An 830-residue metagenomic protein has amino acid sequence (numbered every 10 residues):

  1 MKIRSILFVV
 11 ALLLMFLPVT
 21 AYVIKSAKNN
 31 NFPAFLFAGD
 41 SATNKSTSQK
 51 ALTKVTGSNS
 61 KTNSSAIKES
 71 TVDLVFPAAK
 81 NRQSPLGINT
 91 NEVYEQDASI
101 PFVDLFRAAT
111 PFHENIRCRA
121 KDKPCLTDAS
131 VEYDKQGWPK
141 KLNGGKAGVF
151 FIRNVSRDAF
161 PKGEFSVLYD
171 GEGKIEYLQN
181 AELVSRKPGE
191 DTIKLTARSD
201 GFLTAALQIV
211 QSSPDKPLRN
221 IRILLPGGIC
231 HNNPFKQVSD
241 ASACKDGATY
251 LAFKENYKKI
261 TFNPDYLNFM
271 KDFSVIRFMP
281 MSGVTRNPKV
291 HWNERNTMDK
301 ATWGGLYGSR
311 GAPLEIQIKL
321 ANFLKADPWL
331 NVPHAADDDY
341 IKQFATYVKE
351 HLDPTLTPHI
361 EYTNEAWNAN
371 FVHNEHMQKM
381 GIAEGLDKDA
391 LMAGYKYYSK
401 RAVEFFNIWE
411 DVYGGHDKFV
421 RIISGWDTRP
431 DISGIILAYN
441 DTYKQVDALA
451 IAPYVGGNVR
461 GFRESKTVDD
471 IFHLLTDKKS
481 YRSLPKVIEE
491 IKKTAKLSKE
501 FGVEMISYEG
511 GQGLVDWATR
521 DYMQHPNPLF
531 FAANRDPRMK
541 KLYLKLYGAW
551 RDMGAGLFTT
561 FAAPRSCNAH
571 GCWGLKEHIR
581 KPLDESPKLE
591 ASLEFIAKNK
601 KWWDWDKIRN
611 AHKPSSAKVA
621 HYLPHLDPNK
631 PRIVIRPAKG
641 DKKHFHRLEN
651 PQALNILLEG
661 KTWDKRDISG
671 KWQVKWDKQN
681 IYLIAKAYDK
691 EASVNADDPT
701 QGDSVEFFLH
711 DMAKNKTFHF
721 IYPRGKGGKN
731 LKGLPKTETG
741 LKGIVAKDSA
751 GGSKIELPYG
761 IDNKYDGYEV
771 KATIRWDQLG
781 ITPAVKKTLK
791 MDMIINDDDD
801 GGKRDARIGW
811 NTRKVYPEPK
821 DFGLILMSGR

Functional and structural regions predicted by a protein language model:
M1-L12: N-terminal Sec-pathway targeting helices
I3, S26-N29, S46, K50-A51 (+6 more regions): Intrinsic disorder/low-complexity segments enriched in polar/small residues
I6, A21, N44, S48 (+6 more regions): N-terminal compositionally biased, intrinsically disordered segments and leader/signal-like regions
V10-T20: Hydrophobic membrane-insertion alpha-helices, especially the h-region of bacterial N-terminal signal peptides
V19-A34: Hydrophobic single-pass membrane-insertion segments
F32-F37, N44-Y362, W367-R482, V487-L514 (+1 more regions): Non-catalytic accessory regions flanking glycosidase/transglycosidase catalytic cores in CAZymes
K618-R830: Structural preference for beta-rich elements and adjacent junctions enriched in aromatics
